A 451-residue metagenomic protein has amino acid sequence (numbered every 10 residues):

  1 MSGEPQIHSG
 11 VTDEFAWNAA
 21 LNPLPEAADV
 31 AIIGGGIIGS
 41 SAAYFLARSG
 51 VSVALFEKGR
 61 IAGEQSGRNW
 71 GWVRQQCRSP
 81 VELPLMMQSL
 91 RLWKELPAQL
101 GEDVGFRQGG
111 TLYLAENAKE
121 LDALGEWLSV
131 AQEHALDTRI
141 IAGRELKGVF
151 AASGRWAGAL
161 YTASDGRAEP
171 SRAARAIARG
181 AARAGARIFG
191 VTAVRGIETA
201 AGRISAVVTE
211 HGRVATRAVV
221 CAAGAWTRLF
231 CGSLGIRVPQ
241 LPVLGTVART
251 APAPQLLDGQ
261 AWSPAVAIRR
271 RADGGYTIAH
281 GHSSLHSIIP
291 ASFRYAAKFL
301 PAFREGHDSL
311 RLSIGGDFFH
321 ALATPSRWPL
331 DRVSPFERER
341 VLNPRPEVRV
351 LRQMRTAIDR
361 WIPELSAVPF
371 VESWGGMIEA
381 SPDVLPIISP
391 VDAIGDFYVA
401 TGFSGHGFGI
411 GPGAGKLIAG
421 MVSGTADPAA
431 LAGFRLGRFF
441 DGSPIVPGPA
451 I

Functional and structural regions predicted by a protein language model:
M1-V30, R48, I445-V446: Extreme N-terminal leader/targeting segments of oxidoreductases
S2-G10, E95, R107, E116-G190 (+3 more regions): Flavin (FAD/FMN) cofactor-binding and adjacent substrate-gating region of FAD-dependent oxidoreductase domains
A28-A54: N-terminal Rossmann-like FAD-binding beta1-loop-alpha1 element of flavoenzymes
S41, I197-P325, E337-V348, Q353-W361 (+2 more regions): Flavin-dependent oxidoreductases
R48-G67: Glycine-rich FAD pyrophosphate-binding loop
G71-V149, W156, A265-I268, G275-S313: Dinucleotide-binding Rossmann-like beta1-alpha1 core, especially the glycine-rich loop that anchors the ADP
A323-P444: C-terminal catalytic lobe of FAD-dependent flavoproteins
